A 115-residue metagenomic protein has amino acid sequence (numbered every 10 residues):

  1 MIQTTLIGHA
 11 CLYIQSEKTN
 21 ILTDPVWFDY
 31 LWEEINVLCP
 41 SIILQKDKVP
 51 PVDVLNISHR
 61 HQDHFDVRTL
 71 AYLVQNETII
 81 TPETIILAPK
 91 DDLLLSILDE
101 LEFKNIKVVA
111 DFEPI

Functional and structural regions predicted by a protein language model:
M1-T5: Extreme N-terminal starter segment of soluble prokaryotic enzymes
H9-C11, E113: Short hydrophobic/aromatic beta-strand or adjacent loop that forms the aromatic wall/cage of a ligand/substrate-binding
I14-E17: Active-site beta-strand termini and strand-to-loop segments that position acidic
T19-N56, R60, V67-Y72: Pre-active-site segment of Zn-dependent metallo-hydrolases
D29-Y30, R60-F65, L93-S96, E113-I115: Active-site environment of divalent metal-dependent phosphoester hydrolases
L73-Q75, I79-P82: Active-site surface patch of divalent metal-dependent phosphodiester/phosphate bond hydrolases
T81-I115: Metallo-beta-lactamase
